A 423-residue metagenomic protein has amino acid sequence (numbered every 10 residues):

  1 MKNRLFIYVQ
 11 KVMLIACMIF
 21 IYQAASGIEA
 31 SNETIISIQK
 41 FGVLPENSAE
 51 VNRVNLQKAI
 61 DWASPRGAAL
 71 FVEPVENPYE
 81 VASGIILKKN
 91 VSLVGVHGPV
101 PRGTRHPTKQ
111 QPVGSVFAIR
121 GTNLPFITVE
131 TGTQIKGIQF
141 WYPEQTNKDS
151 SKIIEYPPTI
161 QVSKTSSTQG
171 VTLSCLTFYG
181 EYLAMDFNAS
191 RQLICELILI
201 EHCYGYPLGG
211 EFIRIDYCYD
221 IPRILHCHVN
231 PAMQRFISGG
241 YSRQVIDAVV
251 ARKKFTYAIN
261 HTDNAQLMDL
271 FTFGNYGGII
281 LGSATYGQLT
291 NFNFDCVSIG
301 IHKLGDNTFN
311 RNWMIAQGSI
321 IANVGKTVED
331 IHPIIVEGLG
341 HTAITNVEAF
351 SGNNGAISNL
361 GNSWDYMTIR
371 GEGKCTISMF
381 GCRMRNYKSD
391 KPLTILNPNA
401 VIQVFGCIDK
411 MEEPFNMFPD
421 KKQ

Functional and structural regions predicted by a protein language model:
K2-M13: Bacterial N-terminal signal peptides that target proteins for export
K11-I21: Bacterial N-terminal signal peptides
F20-N32: Bacterial Sec-dependent signal peptides at the C-terminal "C-region" and cleavage site
T34, A68, N77, S83 (+26 more regions): The right-handed parallel beta-helix/beta-solenoid scaffold, focusing on the short coil/turn and N-cap positions
I38-E73, I86: Acidic Gly/Asp/Thr-rich repetitive segments characteristic of extracellular carbohydrate-active and adhesion proteins
R53, Q57-A63, P78-V94, V100-G137 (+3 more regions): Extracellular beta-strand-rich solenoid/capping regions of secreted or surface-exposed proteins that bind or remodel
A68, A82-S83, R102-H106, G121-L124 (+15 more regions): Short glycine/acidic-rich loop motifs that flank beta-strands on beta-rich extracellular proteins
E73, K88, V94-V96, R120 (+29 more regions): Feature marks extracellular polysaccharide-active and adherence modules
